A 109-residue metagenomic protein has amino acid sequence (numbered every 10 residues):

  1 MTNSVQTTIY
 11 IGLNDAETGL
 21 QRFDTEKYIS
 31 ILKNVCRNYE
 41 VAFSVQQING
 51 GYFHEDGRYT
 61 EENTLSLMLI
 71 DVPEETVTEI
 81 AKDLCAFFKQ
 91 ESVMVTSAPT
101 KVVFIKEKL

Functional and structural regions predicted by a protein language model:
M1-L109: Positively charged, small/polar-rich N-terminal and surface patches that mediate targeting and assembly and bind
